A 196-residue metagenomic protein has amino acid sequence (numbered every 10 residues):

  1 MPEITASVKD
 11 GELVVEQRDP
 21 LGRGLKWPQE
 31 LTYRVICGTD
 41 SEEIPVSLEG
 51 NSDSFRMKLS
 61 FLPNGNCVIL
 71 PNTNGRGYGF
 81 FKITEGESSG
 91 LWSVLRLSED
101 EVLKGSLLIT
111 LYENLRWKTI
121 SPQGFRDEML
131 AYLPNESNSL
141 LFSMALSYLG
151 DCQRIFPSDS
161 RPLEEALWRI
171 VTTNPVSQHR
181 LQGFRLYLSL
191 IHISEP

Functional and structural regions predicted by a protein language model:
M1-L190, S194: Non-catalytic accessory/interaction domains
